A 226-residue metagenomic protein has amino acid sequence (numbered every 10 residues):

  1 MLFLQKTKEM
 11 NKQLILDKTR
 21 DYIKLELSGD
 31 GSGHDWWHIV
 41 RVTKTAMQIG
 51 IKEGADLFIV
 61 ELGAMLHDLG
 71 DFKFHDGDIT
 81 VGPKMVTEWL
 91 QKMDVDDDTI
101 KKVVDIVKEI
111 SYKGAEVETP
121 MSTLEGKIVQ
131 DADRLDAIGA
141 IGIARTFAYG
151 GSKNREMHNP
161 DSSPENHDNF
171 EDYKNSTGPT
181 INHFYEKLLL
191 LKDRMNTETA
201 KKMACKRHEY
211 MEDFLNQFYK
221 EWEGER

Functional and structural regions predicted by a protein language model:
L2-E9: Short, Lys/Arg-enriched N-terminal segments with co-localized hydrophobic residues within the first ~10-30 amino acids
M10-K24: Short alpha-helical hairpin
M10-N11, L27-W36, V40-E53, L66 (+1 more regions): Divalent metal-dependent phosphate-bond-processing catalytic cores, especially two-metal-ion Mg2+/Mn2+ enzymes that act
I15-K18, A55-I59: N-terminal glycine-rich anion-binding loops that anchor highly charged ligand groups
V42, I79-K92: An active-site-proximal "capping" alpha-helix that borders the catalytic cofactor pocket
L57-F74, G82, V104-K113: His-Asp-centered metal-binding catalytic motifs of divalent-metal-dependent phosphohydrolases/nucleases
M93-Q130: Hydrophobic, well-structured mid-protein blocks that either form specific transmembrane helices
